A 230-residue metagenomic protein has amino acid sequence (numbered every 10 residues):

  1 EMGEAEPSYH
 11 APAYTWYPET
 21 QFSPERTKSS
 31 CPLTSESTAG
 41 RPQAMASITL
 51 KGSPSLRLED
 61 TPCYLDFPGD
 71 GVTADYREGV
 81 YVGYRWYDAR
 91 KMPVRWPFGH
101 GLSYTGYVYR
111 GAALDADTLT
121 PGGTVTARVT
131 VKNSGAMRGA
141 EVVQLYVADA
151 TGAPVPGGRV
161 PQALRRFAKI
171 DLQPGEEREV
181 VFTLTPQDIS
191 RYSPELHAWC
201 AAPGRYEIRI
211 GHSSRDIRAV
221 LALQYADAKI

Functional and structural regions predicted by a protein language model:
E1-W16, A39, L50-A140, Y146-A148 (+8 more regions): Secreted, periplasmic, or luminal enzymes acting at the cell surface/secretory milieu
W16-P24: Short, low-complexity S/T/E/D/G/P-rich linear segments that nucleate or cap local secondary structure
E25-T27, C31-T38, P42, S47: Short, intrinsically disordered low-complexity segments enriched in Ser/Thr with adjacent Pro
P154-P194: Intrinsically disordered, low-complexity Pro/Gly/Ser/Thr-rich segments with frequent PxxP/GP/PP motifs and embedded
T183-H212: Short, surface-exposed ligand- or partner-binding patches at beta-edge/loop junctions that are enriched in aromatics
A219-L223: Edge beta-strands of extracellular beta-sandwich domains
